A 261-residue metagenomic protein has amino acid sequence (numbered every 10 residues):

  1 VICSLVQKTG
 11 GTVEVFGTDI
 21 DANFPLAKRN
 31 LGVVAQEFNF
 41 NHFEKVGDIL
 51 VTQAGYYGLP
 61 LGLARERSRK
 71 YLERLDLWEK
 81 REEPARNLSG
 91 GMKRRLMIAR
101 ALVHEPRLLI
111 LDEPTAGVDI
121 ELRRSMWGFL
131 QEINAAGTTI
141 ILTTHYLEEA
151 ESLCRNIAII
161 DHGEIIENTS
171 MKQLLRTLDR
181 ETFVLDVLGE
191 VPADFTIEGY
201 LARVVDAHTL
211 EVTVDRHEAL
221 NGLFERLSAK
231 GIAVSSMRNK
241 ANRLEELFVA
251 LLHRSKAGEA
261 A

Functional and structural regions predicted by a protein language model:
G11-A22, L26-A27: Conserved ABC transporter NBD signature motif
V51, G55, G62-K80: Conserved ABC ATPase "signature" region
P84-L88: Conserved ABC ATPase signature
I98: Hydrophobic anchor residue at the start of the ABC signature
V103-R107: A short, proline-enriched helix->beta-strand linker immediately N-terminal to the Walker B motif in ABC-type P-loop
L109-D112: Catalytic Walker B motif of ABC-type/P-loop ATPase nucleotide-binding domains
W127-V214: ABC transporter nucleotide-binding domain
D179-S255, A261: Short, charged/small-residue-rich alpha-helical element at the C-terminal edge of ABC transporter nucleotide-binding
